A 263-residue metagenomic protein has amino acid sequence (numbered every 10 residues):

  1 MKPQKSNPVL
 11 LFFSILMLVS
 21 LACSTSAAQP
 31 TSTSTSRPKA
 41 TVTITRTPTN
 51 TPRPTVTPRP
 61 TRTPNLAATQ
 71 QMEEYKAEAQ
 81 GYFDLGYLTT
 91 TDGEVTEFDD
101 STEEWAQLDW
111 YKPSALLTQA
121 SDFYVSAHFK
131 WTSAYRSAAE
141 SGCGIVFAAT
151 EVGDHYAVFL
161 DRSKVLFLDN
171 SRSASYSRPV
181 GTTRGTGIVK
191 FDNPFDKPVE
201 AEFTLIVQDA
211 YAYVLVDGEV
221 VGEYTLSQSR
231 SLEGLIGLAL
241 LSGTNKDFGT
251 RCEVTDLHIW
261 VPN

Functional and structural regions predicted by a protein language model:
K2-L21: Sec-dependent bacterial lipoprotein signal peptides
L18-Y82, G86-Y87: Ser/Thr-rich, Proline-interspersed low-complexity disordered segments
P58-F123, S133-R136: Low-complexity, Ser/Thr/Pro/Gly-rich disordered linker/stalk regions
E104-A174: Secretory/extracellular carbohydrate-interaction modules and structurally similar beta-sandwich "look-alikes"
A127, V199-V207, A212-V214: Short tryptophan-centered beta-strand motifs in secreted/extracellular beta-sheet-rich domains of glycan-recognition
Y176-E202: Short, aromatic/His-centered strand-loop micro-motif at the edge of beta-sheets
T225-E253: Flexible glycan-contacting loops in extracellular carbohydrate-active proteins
T255-I259: Extracellular beta-strand elements of beta-rich domains used for carbohydrate recognition/degradation or cell-matrix
